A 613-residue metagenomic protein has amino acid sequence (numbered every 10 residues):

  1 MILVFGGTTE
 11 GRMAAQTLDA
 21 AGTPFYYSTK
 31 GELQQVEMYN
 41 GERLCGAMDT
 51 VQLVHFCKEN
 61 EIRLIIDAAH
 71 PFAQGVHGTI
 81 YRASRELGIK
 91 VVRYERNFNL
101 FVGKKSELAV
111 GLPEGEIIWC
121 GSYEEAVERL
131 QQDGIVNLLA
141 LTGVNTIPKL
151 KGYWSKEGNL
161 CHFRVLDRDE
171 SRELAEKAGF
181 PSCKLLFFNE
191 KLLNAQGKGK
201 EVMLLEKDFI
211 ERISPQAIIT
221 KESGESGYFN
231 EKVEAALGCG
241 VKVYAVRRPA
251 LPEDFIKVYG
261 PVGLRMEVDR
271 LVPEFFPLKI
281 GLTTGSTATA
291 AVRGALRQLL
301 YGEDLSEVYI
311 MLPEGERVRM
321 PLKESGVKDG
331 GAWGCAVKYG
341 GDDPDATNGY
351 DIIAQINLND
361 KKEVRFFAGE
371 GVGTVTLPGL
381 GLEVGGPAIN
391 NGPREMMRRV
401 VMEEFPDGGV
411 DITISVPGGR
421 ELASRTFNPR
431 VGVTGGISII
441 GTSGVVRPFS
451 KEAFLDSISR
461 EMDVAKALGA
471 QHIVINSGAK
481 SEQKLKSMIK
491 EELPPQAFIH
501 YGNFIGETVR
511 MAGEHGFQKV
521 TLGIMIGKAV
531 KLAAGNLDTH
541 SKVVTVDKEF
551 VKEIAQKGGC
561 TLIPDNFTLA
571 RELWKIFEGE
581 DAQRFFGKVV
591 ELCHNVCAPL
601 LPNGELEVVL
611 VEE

Functional and structural regions predicted by a protein language model:
M1-S28, V92-R93, N97-K184, V262-L271: Non-catalytic interface/targeting segments
Y26-M48, G103, R172-A178, V318-P321: N-terminal beta-loop-helix "entrance" segment that forms/cooperates in small-molecule cofactor or anionic ligand
G41-C57, F187-L205: Glycine-rich, highly charged phosphate/nucleotide-binding loops
V54-G103, G224: N-terminal glycine-rich phosphate/adenylate-binding segment common to multiple enzyme folds
E61-I62, S214-Q216: Proline-aspartate-enriched helix->loop->beta-strand connector
A83-G111, E116, L237-F255: Short, acidic/small-residue loops that bind anionic groups at enzyme active sites
F275-R425, P429-V431: Generic N-terminal targeting/processing segments that precede catalytic cores or assembly contacts
K279-G285, V431, I437, T442-G587 (+2 more regions): A structural signal for small-residue-enriched, beta-sheet-centric alpha/beta enzyme cores and oligomeric scaffold folds
